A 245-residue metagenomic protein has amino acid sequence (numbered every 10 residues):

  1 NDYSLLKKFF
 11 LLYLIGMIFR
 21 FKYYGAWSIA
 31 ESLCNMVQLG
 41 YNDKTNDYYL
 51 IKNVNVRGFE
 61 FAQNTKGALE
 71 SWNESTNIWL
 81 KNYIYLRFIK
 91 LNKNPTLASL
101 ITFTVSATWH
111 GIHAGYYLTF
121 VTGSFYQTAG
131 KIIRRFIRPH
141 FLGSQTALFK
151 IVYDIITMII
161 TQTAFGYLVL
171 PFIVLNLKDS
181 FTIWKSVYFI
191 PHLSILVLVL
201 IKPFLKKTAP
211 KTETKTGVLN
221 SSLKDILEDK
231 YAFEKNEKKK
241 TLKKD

Functional and structural regions predicted by a protein language model:
N1-D245: Non-catalytic, membrane-anchoring transmembrane segments at the edges
